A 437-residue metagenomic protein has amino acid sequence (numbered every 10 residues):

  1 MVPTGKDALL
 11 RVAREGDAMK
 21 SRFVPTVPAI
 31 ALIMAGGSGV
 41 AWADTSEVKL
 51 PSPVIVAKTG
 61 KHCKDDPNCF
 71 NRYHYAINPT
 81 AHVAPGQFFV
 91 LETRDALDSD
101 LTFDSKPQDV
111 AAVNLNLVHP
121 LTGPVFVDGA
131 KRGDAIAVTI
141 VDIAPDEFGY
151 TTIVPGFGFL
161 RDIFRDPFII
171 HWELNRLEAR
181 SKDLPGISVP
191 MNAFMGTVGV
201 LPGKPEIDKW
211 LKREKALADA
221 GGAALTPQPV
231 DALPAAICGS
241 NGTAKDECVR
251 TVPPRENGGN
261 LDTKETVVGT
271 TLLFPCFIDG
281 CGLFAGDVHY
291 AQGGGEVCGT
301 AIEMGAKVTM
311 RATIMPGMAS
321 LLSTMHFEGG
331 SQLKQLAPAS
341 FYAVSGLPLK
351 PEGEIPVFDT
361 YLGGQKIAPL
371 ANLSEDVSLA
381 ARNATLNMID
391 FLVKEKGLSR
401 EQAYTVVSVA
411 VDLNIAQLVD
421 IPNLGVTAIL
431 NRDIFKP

Functional and structural regions predicted by a protein language model:
D17-P28: Bacterial N-terminal signal peptides that target proteins for export
V27-G37: Bacterial N-terminal signal peptides
T45-V113: N-terminal, Lys/Arg-enriched amphipathic/low-complexity engagement segments that precede the first folded domain
K64-H74, N114-T122, V249-N257: Short, structured beta-strand/loop micro-motifs enriched in basic residues and often containing a Trp
A96-P107, I143-V154, G280-Y290, A416-V419: Short, Lys/Arg- and Gly-enriched loop/turn segments at beta-strand edges
D142-V267, L273: Intrinsically disordered, low-complexity linker/loop segments enriched in Gly/Pro and charged/polar residues
P227, D231-E375: Conserved mixed alpha/beta catalytic, RNA-binding, or beta-rich assembly cores of soluble enzyme, regulatory
